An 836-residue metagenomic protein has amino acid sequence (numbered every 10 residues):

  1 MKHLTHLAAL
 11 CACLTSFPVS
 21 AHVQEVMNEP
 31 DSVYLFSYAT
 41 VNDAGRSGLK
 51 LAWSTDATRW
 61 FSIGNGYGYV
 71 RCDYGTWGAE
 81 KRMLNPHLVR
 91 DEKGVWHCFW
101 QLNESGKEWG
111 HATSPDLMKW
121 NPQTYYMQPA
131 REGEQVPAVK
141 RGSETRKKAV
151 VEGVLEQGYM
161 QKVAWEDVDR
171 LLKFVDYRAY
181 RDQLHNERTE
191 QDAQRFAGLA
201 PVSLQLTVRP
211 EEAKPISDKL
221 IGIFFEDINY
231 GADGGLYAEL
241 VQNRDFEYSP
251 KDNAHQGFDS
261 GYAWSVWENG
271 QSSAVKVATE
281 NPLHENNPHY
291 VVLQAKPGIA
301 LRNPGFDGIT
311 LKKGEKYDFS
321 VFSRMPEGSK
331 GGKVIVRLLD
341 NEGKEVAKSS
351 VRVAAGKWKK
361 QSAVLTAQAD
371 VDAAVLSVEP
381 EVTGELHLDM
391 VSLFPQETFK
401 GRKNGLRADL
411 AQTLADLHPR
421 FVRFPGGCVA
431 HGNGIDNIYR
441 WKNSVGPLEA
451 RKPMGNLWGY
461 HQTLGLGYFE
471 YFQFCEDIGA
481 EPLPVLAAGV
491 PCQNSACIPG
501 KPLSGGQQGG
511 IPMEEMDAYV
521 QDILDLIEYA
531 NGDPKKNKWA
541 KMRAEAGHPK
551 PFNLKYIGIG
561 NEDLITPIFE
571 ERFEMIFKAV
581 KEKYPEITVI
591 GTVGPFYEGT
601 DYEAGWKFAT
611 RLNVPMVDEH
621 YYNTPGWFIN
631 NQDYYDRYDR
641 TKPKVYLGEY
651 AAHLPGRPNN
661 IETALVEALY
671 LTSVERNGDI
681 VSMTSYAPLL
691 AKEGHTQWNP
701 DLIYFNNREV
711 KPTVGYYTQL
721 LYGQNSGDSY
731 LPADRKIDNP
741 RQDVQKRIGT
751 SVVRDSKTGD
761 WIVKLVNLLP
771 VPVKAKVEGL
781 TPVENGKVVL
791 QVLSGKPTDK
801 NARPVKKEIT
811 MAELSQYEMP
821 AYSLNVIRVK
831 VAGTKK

Functional and structural regions predicted by a protein language model:
H22-G198: Carbohydrate-active catalytic/glycan-binding domains of CAZyme proteins, especially the secreted or lumenal ectodomains
H185-T463, E481-L483, I498-E514, Y584 (+6 more regions): Extracellular and organelle-lumenal recognition/adhesion modules and their flexible linkers in secreted
L365-Q368, V375, T398, R402-P419 (+7 more regions): An active-site-proximal structural segment forming one wall of the substrate-binding cleft that immediately precedes
L393-R402, E449-G465, L503-D517, K555-E570 (+3 more regions): The substrate-binding groove and active-site-proximal loops of carbohydrate-active enzymes, especially glycoside
N494-K501, H548-P551, P595-N623, E693-W698: Substrate-binding cleft/loops of secretory-pathway carbohydrate-active enzymes
K578-K581, P585-T588, W606-A609, P615-N725 (+3 more regions): Catalytic-core region of carbohydrate-active enzymes that cleave or remodel glycosidic bonds
K746-E784, N825: Carbohydrate-binding surface patches
K807-K836: C-terminal beta-strand-rich structural cap/linker in extracellular carbohydrate-active enzymes
